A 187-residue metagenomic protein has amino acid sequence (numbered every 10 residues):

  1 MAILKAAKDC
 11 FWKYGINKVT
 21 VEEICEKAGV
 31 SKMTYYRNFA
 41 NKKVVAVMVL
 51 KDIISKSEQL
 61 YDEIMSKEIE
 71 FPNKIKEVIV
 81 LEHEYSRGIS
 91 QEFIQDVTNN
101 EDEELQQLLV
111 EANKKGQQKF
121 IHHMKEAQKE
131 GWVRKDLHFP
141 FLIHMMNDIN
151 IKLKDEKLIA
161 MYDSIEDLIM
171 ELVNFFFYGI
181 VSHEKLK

Functional and structural regions predicted by a protein language model:
M1-K27: Short, amphipathic alpha-helix enriched in basic
W12-I16, G29, Y36-M48: HTH DNA-binding helix-turn interface
M48, D52, Y61-G88, I143-M146: Hydrophobic alpha-helical connector segments
K56, K67, V78-I89, E130 (+2 more regions): Phosphate/oxyanion-binding loops and surfaces in catalytic or ligand/nucleic-acid-binding neighborhoods
I64, F93-E101, L153, K157-L158: Secondary-structure edge/capping motif, primarily at the C-terminal ends of alpha-helices and the immediately following
P72-N73, E111-N113, K129-M145, D163-D167 (+1 more regions): All-alpha amphipathic helical-bundle segments outside canonical DNA-binding/catalytic cores that form hydrophobic
V80-I121, W132: Short secondary-structure transition hinges
Q118, H122-E130, N147-I149, D155 (+1 more regions): C-terminal peripheral helix-coil segments that are non-catalytic and often amphipathic
